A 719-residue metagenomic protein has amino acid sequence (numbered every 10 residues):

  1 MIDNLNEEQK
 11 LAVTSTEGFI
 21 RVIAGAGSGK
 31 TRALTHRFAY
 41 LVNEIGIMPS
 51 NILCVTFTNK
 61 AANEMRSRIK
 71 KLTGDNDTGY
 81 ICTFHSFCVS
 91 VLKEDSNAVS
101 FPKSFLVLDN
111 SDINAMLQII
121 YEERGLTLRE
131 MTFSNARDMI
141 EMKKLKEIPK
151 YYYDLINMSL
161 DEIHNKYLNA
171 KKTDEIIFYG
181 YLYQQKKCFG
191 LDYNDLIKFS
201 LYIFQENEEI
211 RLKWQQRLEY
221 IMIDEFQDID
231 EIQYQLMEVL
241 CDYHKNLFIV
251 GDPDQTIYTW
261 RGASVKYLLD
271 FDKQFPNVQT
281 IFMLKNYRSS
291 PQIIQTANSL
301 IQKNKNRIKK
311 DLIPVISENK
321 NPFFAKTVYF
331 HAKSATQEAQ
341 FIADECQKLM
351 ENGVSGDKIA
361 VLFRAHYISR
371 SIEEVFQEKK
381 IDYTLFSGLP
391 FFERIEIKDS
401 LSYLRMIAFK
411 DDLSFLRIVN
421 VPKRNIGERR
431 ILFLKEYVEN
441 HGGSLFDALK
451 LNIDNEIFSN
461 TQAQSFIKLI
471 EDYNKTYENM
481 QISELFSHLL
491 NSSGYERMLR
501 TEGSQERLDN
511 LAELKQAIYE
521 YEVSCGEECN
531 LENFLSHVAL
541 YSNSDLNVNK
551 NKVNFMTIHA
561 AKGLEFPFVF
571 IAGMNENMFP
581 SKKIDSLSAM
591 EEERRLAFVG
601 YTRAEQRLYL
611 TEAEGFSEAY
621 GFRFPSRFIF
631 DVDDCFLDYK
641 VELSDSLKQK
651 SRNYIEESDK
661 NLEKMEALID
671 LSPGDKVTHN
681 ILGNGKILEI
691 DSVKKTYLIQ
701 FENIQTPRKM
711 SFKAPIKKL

Functional and structural regions predicted by a protein language model:
M1-K103, V107, N114, C188 (+2 more regions): P-loop NTPase Walker
D3-T14, G18-I23, A33, L53 (+6 more regions): Conserved helicase NTPase motor core
S15-T16, R21, N76-G79, N97-D195 (+3 more regions): ATP-hydrolysis module of ASCE/P-loop NTPase motor domains, specifically the Walker B Asp-Glu catalytic pair
G18, I47-N51, D77, Y243-K245 (+8 more regions): Short glycine-/polar-rich loops that comprise or flank the Walker A/P-loop and associated switch/sensor motifs
V22, S28-L34, P276-Q279, L284-D382 (+3 more regions): Helicase P-loop NTPase motor core
F87-D95, D254-T259, R288, S387-A408: Short alpha-helix plus adjacent loop in nuclease-associated cores
I163, Y167, S369, E373-E378 (+1 more regions): Conserved helicase C-terminal RecA-like lobe
M574-N703, M710-P715: C-terminal accessory regions
